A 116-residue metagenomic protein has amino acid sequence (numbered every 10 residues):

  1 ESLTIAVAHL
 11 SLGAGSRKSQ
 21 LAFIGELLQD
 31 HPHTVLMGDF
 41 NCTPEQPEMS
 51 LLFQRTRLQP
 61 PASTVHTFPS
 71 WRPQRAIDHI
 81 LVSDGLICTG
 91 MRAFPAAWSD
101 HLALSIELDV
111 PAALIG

Functional and structural regions predicted by a protein language model:
E1-G116: Active-site regions of metal-assisted phosphoester/phosphodiester hydrolases, unifying DNase/endonuclease modules
